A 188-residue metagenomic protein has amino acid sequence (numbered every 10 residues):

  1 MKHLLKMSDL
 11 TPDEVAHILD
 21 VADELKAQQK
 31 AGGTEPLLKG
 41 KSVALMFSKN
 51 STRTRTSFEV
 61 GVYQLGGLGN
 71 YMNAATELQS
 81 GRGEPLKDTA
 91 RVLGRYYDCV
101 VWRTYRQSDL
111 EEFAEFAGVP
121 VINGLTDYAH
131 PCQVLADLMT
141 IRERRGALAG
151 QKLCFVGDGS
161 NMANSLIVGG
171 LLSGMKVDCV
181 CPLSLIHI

Functional and structural regions predicted by a protein language model:
M1-T56, V60: Positively charged, low-complexity intrinsically disordered leader regions
F47-R95: Active-site cofactor/substrate anionic-group-binding motifs, chiefly glycine- and Lys/Arg-rich phosphate-binding loops
T56-V62, A163-L171: Histidine-anchored nucleotide/phosphate-binding helix
L68-G69, A75, C99, P120 (+1 more regions): Residue-level detector of anion-binding/catalytic polar loops
G81-R82, D98-G169: Anion-binding alpha/beta catalytic cores of soluble intermediary-metabolism enzymes, centered on
I186-I188: Conserved small/polar residues in nucleotide/adenosyl-binding loops
